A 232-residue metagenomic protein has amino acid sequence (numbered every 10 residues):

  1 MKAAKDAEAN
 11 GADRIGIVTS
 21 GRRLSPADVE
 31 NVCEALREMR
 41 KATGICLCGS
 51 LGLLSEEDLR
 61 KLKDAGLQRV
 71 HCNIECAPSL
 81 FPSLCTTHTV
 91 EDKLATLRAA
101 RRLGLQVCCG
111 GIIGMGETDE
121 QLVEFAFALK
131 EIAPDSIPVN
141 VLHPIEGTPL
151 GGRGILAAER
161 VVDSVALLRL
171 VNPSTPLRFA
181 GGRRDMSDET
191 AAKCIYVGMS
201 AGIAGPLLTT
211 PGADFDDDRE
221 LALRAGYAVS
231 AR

Functional and structural regions predicted by a protein language model:
M1-A3, A7-T96, Q106-G110, D135-N140: Core AdoMet radical
K2, T43, F127-R232: Auxiliary Fe-S-binding modules of radical SAM enzymes
A7, M39, L62, L97-A100 (+4 more regions): Generic structural signal for hydrophobic
I15, G21-S25, T96-E120, V139-G154 (+2 more regions): Conserved strand-turn element in the central/C-terminal portion of the radical SAM core barrel that lines
P26-A27, D58-L59, F81-P82, T118-E120 (+2 more regions): Short Asp/Glu-rich motifs
A27, N31, C85-D92, E117-E124 (+1 more regions): Alpha-helix N-cap and loop-to-helix initiation/capping positions
L54-A65, M115-K130, R184-V197: Catalytic cores of alpha/beta
